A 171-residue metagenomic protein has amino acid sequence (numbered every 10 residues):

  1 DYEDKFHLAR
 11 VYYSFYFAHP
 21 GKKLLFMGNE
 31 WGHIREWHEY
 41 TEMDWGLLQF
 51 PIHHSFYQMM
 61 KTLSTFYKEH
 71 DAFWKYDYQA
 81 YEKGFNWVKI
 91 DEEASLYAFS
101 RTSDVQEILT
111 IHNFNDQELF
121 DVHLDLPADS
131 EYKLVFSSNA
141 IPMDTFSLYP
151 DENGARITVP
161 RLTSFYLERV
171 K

Functional and structural regions predicted by a protein language model:
E3-F6, R10, F15, H19-L25 (+1 more regions): Carbohydrate-interacting/catalytic domains
